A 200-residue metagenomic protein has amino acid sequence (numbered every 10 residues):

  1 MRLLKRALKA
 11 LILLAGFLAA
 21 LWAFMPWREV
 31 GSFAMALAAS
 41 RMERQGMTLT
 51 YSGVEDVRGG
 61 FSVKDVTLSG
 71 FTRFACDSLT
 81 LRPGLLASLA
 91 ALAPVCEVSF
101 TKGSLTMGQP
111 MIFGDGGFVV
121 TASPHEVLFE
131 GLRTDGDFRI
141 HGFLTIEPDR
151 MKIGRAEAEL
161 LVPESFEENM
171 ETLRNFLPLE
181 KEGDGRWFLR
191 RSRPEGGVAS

Functional and structural regions predicted by a protein language model:
M1-L4: N-terminal Lys/Arg-rich, disordered targeting/topogenic segments
A7-F24: Hydrophobic membrane-insertion alpha-helices, especially the h-region of bacterial N-terminal signal peptides
W22-D77, G84-A90: Terminal hydrophobic membrane-targeting helix
Y51-D56, L68, C76-A91, D115-E126 (+3 more regions): Extended lipid/amphipathic-ligand handling interfaces
P94-L160: Non-cytosolic head/periplasmic domains of membrane-anchored proteins
E159-V162, L173: Predominantly the C-terminal beta-signal and adjacent terminal strand-loop region of outer-membrane beta-barrel
